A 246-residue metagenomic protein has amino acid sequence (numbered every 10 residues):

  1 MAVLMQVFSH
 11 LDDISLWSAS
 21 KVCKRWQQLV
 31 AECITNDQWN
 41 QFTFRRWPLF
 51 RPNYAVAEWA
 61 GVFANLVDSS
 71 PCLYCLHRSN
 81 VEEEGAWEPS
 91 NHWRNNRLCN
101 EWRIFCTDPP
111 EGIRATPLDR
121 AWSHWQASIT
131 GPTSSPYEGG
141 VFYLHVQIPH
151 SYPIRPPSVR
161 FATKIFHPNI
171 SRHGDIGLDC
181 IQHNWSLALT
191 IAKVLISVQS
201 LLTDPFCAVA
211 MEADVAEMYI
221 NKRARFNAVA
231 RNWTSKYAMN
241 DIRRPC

Functional and structural regions predicted by a protein language model:
M1-N96: Skp1-binding F-box subdomain of Cullin-RING ligase substrate receptors
S69-P109, S128, G139-V141, P156-C246: Domain-scale recognition of soluble eukaryotic interaction modules
R114-P117, P157: Active-site-proximal segments of catalytic enzyme domains that coordinate small-molecule cofactors or metal ions
T116-D119, G131-E138: Short, solvent-exposed beta-strand/turn "edge" segments of beta-rich domains on protein surfaces
A121-Q126: Short, hydrophobic/aromatic-rich segments at coil-to-beta transitions
P132-S134, I148-I154: Short, charged/polar surface micro-motifs in flexible loops or helix N-caps
